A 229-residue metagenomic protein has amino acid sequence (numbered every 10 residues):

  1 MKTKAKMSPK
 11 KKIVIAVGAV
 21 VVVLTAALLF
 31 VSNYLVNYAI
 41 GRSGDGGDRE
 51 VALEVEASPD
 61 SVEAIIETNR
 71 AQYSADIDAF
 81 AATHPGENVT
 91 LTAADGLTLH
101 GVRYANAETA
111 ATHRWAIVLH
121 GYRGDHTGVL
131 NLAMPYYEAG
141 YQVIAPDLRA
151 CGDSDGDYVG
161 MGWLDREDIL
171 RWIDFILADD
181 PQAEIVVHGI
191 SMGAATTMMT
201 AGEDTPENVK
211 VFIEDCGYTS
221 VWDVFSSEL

Functional and structural regions predicted by a protein language model:
L24-L91: An N-terminal hydrophobic leader/cap segment in hydrolases
A94-A105: A short loop-to-beta-strand scaffold at the N-terminal edge of the catalytic core in hydrolase folds
T112-G121: Short beta-strand element of the alpha/beta-hydrolase
Y122-P135, L148: The serine-hydrolase catalytic nucleophile loop
P135-D155: Conserved alpha/beta-hydrolase
V159-D180: Alpha/beta-hydrolase active-site loop
D180-S191: Alpha/beta-hydrolase fold nucleophile elbow
M199-L229: Hydrolase active-site cap/lid region
